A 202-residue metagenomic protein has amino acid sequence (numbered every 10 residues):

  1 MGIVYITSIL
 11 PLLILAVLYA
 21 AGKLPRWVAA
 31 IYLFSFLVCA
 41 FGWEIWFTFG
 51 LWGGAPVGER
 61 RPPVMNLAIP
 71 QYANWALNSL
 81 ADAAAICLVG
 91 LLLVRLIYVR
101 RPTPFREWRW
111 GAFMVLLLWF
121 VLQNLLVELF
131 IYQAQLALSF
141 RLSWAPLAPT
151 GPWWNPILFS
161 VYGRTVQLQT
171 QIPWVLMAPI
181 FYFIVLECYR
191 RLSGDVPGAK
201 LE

Functional and structural regions predicted by a protein language model:
M1-E202: Aromatic-rich, lipid-facing transmembrane alpha helices and their immediate juxtamembrane interface loops in integral
